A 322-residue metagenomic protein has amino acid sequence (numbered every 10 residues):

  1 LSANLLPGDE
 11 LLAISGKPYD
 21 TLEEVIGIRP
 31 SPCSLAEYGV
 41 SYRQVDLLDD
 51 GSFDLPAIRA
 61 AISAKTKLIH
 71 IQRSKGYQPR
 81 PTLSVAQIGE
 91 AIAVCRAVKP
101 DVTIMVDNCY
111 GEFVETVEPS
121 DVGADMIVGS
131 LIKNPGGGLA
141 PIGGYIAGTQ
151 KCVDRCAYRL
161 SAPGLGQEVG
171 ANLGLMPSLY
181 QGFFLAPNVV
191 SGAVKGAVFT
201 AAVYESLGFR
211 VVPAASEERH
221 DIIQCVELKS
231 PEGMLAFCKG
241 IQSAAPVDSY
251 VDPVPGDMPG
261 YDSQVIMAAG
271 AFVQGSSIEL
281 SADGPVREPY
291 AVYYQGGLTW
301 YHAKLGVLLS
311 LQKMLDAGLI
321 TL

Functional and structural regions predicted by a protein language model:
L1-S191, K195, A201-Y204, G208-V212 (+1 more regions): Conserved PLP-enzyme active-site core in the AAT-like
E205-T321: Conserved C-terminal alpha-helix-loop-beta "cap" of PLP-dependent enzymes that closes/shapes the active-site mouth
